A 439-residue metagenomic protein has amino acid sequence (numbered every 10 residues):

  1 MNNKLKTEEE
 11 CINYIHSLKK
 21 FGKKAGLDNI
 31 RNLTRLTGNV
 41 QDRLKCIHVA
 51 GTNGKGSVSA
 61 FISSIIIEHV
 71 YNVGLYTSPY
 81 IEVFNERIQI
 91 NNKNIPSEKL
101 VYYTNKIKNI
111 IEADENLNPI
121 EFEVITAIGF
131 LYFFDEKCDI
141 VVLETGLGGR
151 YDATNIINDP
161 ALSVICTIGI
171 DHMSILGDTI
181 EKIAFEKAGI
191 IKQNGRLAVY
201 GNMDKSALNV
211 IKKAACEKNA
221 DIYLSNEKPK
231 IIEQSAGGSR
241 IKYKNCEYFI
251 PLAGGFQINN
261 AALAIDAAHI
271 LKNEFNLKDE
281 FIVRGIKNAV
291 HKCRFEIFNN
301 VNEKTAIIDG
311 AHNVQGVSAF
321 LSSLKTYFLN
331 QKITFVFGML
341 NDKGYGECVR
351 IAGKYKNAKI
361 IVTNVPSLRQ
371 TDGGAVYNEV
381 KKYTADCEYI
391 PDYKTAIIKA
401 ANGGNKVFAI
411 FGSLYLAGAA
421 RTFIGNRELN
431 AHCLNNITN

Functional and structural regions predicted by a protein language model:
M1-G51, V58, S64-Y71, Y76 (+1 more regions): Short functional linear segments
M1-K6, N158-D159, I270, H312-N439: ATP-dependent carboxylate-amine ligase
L27, R31-R35, V40-D42, E68-N158 (+2 more regions): ATP-dependent carboxylate-amine ligase catalytic core
R43, I140-T145, Y151-V164, I168-H172 (+2 more regions): Nucleotide phosphate-binding/pyrophosphate-handling subdomain across enzymes that bind or process nucleotide phosphates
K45-C46, V70-N72, T305, K332 (+1 more regions): Residues that mark the start of a beta-strand
I62, G129, I211: Aromatic/hydrophobic pocket-lining residues that form π-stacking "cages" and hydrophobic walls in ligand
Y76-P79, Y200-N202, A214-S235, P251-G255 (+6 more regions): Beta-strand->loop->alpha-helix junctions that form or flank phosphate-binding loops in nucleotide-handling enzymes
A113, L117, E136-E144, P160-C246 (+2 more regions): Acidic, Mg2+-coordinating active-site environments of NTP-dependent enzymes
